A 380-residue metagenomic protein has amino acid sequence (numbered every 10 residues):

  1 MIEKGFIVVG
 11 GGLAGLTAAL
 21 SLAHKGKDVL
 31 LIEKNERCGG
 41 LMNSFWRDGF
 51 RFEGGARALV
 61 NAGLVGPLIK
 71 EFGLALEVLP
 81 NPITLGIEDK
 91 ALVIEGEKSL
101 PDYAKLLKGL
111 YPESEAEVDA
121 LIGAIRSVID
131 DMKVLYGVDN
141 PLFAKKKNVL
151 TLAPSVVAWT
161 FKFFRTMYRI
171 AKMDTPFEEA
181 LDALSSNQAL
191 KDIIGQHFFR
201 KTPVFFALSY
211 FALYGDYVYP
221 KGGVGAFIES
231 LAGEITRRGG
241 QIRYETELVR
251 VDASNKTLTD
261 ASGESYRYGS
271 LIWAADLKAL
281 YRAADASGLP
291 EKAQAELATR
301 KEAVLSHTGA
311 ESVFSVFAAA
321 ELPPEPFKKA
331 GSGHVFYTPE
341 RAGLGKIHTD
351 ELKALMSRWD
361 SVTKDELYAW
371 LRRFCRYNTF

Functional and structural regions predicted by a protein language model:
I2-G137: N-terminal glycine-rich phosphate/pyrophosphate-binding loop and immediately adjacent elements
G10, P80, I228, Y244-T246: Short loop/edge segments at beta-strand edges and connector loops that shape dinucleotide/nucleotide cofactor-binding
T17, L64, D102, A120 (+5 more regions): Generic recognition of stable, solvent-exposed alpha-helical segments in well-folded globular domains
L31, I242-Y244: A structural preference for short, hydrophobic beta-strand core positions in alpha/beta folds
L76-L79, L110-I122, S185-I194, K292-A295 (+1 more regions): Short, surface-exposed acidic
E77, F198-K201, T308-S312: A short catalytic or substrate-binding loop motif that flags glycine-/basic-rich loops and adjacent residues that bind
R126-R238, E245: Active-site/ligand-binding neighborhood in enzyme catalytic cores
P220, V249-F380: Mid-domain catalytic core of redox enzymes that form a hydrophobic substrate pocket/lid adjacent to a catalytic redox
